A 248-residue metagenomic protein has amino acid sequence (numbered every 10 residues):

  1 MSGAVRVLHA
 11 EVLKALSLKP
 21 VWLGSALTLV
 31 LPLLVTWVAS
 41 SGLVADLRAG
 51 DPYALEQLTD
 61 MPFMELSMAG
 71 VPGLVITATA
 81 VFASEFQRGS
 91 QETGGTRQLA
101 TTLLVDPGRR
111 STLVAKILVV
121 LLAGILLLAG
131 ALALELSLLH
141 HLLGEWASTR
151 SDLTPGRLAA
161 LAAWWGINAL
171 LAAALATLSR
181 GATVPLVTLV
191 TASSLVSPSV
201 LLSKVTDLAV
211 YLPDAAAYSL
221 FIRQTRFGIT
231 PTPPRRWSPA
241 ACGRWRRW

Functional and structural regions predicted by a protein language model:
M1-V30: Aromatic- and glycine-rich beta-strand/loop motifs that create alpha-glucan
S2, S90, A162-G166: Short helix-capping and inter-helix turn/linker motifs at the boundaries of alpha-helical repeat units
E11, A100-L103, L170-R180, V190: Generic transmembrane alpha-helix motif of multi-pass integral membrane proteins
L18-K19, D106-R109, R180-A182: Short loop-to-helix capping motifs
V21, L27-A83, L113-R180, S199 (+1 more regions): Secretory targeting signals
V30, L34-S41, A182-A215: Transmembrane helix segments
V81-L122: Helix-loop-helix units of permease transmembrane domains in multi-pass membrane transporters, especially ABC
